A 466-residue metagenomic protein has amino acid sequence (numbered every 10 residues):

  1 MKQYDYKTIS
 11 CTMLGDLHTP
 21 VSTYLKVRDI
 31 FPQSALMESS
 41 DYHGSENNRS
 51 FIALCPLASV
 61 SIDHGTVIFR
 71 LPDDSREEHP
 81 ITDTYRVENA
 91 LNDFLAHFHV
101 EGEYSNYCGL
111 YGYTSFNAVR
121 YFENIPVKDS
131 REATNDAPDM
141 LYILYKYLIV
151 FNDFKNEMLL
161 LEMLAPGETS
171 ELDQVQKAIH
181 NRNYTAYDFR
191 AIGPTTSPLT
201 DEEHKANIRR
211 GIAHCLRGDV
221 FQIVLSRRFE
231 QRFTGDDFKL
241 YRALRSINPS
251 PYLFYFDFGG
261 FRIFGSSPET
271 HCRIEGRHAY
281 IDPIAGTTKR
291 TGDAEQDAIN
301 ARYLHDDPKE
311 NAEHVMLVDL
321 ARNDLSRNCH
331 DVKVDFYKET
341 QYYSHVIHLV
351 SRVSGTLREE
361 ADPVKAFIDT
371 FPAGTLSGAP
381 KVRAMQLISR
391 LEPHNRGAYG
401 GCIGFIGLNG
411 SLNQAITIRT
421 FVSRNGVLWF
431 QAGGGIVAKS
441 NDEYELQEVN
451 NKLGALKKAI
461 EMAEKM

Functional and structural regions predicted by a protein language model:
M1-M466: Extended alpha-helical targeting/anchoring segments, especially N-terminal organellar/secretory targeting helices
